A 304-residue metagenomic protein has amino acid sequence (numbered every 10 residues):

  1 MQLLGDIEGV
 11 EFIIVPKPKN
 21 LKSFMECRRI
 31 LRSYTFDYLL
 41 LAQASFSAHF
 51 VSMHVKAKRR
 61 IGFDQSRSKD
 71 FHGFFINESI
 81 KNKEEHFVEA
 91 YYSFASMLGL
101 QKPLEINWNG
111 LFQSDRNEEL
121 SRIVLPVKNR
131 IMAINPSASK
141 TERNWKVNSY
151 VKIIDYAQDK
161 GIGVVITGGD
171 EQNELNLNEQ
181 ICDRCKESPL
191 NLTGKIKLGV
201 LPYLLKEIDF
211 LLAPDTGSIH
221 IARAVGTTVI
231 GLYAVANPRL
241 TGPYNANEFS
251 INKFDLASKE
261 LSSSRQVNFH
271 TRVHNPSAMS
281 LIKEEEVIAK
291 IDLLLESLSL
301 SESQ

Functional and structural regions predicted by a protein language model:
M1-Q304: Catalytic machinery of carbohydrate-active enzymes, primarily nucleotide-sugar-dependent glycosyltransferases
